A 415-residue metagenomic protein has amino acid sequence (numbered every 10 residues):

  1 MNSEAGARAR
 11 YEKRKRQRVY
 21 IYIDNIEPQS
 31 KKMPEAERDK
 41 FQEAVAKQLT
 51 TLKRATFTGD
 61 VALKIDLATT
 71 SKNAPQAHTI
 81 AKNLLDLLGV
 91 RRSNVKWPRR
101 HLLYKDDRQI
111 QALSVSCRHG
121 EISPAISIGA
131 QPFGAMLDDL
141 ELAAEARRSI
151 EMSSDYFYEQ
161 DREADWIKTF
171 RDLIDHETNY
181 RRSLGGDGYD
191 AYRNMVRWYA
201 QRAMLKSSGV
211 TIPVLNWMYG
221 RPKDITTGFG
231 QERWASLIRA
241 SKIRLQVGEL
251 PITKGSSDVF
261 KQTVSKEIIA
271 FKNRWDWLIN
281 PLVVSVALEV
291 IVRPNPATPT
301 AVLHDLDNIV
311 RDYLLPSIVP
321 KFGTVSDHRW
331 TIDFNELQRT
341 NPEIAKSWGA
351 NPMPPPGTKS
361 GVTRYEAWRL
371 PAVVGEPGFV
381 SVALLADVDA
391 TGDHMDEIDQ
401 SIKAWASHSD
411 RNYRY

Functional and structural regions predicted by a protein language model:
M1-Y415: Acidic, proline/glycine-enriched N-terminal capping motif
